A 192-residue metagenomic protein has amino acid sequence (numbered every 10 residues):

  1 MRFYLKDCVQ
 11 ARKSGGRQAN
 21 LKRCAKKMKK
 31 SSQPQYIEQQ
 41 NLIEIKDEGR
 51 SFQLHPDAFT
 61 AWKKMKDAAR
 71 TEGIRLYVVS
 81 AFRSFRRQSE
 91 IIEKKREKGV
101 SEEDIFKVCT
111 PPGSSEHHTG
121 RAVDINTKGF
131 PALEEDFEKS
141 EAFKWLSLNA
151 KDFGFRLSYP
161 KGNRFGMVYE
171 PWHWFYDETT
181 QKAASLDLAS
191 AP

Functional and structural regions predicted by a protein language model:
M1-A81, F85-P192: Extracytoplasmic cell-surface/polysaccharide-interacting catalytic and binding patches
